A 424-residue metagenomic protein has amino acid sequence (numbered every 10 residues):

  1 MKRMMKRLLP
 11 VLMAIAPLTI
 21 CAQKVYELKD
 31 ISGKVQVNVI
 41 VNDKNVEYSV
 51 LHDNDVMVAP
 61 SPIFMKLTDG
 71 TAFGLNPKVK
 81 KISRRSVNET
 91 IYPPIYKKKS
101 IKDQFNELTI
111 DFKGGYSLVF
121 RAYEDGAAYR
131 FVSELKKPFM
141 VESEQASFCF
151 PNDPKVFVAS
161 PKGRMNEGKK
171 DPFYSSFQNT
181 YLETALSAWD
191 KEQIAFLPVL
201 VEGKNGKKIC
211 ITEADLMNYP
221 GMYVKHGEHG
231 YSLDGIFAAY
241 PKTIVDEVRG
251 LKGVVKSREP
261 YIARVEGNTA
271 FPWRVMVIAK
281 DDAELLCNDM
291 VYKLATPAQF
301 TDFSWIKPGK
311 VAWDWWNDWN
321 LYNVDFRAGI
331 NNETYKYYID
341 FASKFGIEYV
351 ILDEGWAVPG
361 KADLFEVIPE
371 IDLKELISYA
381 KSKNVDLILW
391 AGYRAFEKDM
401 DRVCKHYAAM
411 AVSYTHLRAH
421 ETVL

Functional and structural regions predicted by a protein language model:
M1-V25: Bacterial Sec-dependent N-terminal signal peptides
M4, L8, R85-S86, A419: Positively charged, low-complexity intrinsically disordered regions
K24-K293, A298: N-terminal accessory beta-strand-rich subdomains and adjacent acidic, glycine-rich linkers that precede catalytic cores
G114, E124, N152, A279 (+4 more regions): Short, flexible loop/turn elements at secondary-structure junctions
T269-E284, D289-E333: An acidic-aromatic substrate-binding cleft motif
A312-L417: Aromatic-lined carbohydrate-binding/catalytic grooves of carbohydrate-active enzymes
H416, V423-L424: Single conserved hydrophobic/aromatic residue that forms the stacking wall/gate of nucleotide- or nucleobase-binding
